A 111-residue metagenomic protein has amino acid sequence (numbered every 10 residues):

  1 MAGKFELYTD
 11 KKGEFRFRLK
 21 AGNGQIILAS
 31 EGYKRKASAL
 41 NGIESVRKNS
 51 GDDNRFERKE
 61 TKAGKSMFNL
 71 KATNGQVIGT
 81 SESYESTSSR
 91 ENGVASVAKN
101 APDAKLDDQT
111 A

Functional and structural regions predicted by a protein language model:
M1, Y8, Q109-A111: Intrinsic N-terminal pre-sequences and regulatory tails
M1-A2, S50: Solvent-exposed, charged interface segments at domain starts and junctions
A2-G3, D103: Charged, low-complexity amphipathic helices and coil/IDR segments
K4-Y8, E14-G22, I27-Y33, G42-V46 (+5 more regions): A structural feature that tracks compact, well-ordered secondary-structure segments with a strong bias toward
L40, S50-G51: Acidic, aromatic-enriched beta-alpha/helix-loop junctions
A98-A111: Glycine-rich beta-strand-turn "strand-cap" elements at beta-sheet edges
